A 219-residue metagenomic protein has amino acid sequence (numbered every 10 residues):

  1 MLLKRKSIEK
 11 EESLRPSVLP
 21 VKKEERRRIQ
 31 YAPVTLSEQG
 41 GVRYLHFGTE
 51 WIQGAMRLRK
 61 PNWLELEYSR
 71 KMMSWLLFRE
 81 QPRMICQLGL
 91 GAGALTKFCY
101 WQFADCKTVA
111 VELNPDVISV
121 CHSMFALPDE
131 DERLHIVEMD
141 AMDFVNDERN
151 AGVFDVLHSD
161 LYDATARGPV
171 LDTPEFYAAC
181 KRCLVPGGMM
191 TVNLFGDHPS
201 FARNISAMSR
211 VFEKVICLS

Functional and structural regions predicted by a protein language model:
M1-P82, F98-W101: Rossmann-like AdoMet
L2-P16, V109-I118, M190-A202: Amphipathic repeat-derived elements
K10, P174-S219: C-terminal substrate-binding/active-site "lid" region of AdoMet-derived donor-dependent transferases
R27, N62-P186: The AdoMet/dcAdoMet-binding core of the Class I SAM-like
L36, F125, H158, F212-E213: A general secondary-structure boundary signal
Y44, H158, T191: Short hydrophobic-acidic sequence motifs that mark active-site Asp/Glu residues
E50-G54, Y162-T165, M190: A short, flexible beta-alpha/helix-coil linker loop
